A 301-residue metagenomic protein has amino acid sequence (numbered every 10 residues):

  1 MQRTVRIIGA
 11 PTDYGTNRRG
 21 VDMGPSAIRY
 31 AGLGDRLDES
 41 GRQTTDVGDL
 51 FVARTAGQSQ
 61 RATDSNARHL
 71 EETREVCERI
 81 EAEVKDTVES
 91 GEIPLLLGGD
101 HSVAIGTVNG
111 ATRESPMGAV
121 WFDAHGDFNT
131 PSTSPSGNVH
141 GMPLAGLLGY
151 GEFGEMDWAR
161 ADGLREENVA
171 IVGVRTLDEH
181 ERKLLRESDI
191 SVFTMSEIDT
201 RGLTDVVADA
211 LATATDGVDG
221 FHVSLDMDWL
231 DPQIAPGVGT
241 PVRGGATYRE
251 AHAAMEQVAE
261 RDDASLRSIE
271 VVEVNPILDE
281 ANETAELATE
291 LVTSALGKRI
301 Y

Functional and structural regions predicted by a protein language model:
Q2-Y301: Conserved alpha-helical scaffold segments that buttress catalytic/binding sites
